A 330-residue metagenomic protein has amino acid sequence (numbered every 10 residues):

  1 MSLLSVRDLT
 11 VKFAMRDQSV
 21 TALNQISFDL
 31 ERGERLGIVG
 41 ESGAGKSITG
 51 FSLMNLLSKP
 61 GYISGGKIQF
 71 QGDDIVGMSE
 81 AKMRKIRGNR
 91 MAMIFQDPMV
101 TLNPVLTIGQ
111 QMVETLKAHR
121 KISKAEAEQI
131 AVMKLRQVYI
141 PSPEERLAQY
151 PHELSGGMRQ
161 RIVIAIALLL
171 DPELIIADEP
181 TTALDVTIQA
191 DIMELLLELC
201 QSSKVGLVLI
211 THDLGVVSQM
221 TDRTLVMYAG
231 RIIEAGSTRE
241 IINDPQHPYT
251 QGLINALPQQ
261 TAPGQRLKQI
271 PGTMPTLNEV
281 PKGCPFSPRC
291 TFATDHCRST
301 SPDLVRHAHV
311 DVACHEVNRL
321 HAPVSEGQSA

Functional and structural regions predicted by a protein language model:
N55, L174-P180, L184-R266: P-loop NTP-binding/switch modules centered on Walker-like glycine-rich loops
I63-D74: Conserved ABC transporter NBD signature motif
D74, E126-E145, I254: Conserved ABC ATPase "signature" region
P141-E145, A235-A330: Short catalytic/signature loops enriched in Gly
Q149-L154, M158: Conserved ABC ATPase signature
L169-E173: A short, proline-enriched helix->beta-strand linker immediately N-terminal to the Walker B motif in ABC-type P-loop
